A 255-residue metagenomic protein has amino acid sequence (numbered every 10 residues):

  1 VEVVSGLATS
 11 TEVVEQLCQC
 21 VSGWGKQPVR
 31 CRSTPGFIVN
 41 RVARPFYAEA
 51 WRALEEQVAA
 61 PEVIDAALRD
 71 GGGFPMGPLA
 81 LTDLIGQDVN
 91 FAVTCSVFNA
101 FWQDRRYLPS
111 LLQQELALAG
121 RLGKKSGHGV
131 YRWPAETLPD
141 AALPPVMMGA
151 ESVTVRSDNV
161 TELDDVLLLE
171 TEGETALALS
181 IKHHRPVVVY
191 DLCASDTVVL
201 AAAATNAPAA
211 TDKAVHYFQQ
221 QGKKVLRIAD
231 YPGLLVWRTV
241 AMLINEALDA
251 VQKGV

Functional and structural regions predicted by a protein language model:
E2-S5: Short beta-alpha connecting loops at secondary-structure transitions that line or flank enzyme active sites
S22-S33, F37, P45, E56-V255: NAD(P)-dependent Rossmann-like dehydrogenase/reductase catalytic/cofactor-binding core
A48: Basic, Lys/Arg-rich alpha-helical nucleic-acid-recognition elements, primarily the DNA-binding modules of transcription
W51: Active-site-proximal alpha-helical scaffold in enzymes
